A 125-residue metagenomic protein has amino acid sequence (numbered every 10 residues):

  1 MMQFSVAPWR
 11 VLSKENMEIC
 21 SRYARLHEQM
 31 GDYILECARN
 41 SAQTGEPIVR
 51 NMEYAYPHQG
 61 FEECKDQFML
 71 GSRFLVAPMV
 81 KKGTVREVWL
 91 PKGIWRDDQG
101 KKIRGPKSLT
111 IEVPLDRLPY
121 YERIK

Functional and structural regions predicted by a protein language model:
M1-R123: Catalytic-domain carbohydrate-binding cleft regions of carbohydrate-active enzymes
